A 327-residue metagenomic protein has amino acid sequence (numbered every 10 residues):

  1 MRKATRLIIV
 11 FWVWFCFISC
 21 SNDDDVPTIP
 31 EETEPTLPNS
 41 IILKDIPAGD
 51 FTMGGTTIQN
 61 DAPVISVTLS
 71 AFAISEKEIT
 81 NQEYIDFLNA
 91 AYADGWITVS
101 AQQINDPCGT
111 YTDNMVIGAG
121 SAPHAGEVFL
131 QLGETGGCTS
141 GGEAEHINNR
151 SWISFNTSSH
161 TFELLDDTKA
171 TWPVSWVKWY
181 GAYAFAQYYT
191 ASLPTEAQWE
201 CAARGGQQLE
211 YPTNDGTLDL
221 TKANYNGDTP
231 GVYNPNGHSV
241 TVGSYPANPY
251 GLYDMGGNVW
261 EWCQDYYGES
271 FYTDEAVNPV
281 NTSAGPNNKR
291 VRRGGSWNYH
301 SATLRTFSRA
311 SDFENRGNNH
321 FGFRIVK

Functional and structural regions predicted by a protein language model:
M1-I18: Sec-dependent bacterial lipoprotein signal peptides
F15-I42: Bacterial Sec-dependent N-terminal signal peptides
I29-T33, D61-V64, R309-E314: Short, P/G- and charge-enriched loop/turn segments at secondary-structure junctions
L37-E127, Q131-S140, H146-N149, W176-K178 (+1 more regions): A short glycine-rich, aromatic-capped structural motif
T52, T56, N149, S154-F307 (+1 more regions): Functional-site microenvironments in short loops/helix caps that host divalent-cation chemistry
N319-K327: Short, structured beta-strand segments at or near domain termini in extracellular proteins/domains
